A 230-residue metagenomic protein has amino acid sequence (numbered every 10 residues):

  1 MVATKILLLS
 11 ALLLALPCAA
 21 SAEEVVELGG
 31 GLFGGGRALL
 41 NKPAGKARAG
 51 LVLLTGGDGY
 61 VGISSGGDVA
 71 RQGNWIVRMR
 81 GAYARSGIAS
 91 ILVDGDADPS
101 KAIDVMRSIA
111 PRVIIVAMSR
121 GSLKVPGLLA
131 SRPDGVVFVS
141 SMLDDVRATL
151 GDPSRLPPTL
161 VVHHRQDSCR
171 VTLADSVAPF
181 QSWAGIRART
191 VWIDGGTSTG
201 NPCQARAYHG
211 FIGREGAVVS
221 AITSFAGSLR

Functional and structural regions predicted by a protein language model:
K5-P17: Bacterial N-terminal signal peptides
A22-K46: N-terminal cap/lid segment of alpha/beta-hydrolase-fold proteins
A44-A82: Short, surface-exposed "cap/lid" segments of acyl-processing enzymes
N74-M79, L92-A110: Alpha/beta-hydrolase active-site loop
I109-L156: Primarily recognizes the serine-hydrolase "nucleophile elbow" in alpha/beta-hydrolase and SGNH/GDSL folds
V161-H163: Short beta-strand/loop motif that positions the catalytic acidic residue of the alpha/beta-hydrolase fold
R170-S182: Short alpha-helix in the alpha/beta-hydrolase fold that links the catalytic acid
A188-R230: C-terminal catalytic histidine-bearing segment of alpha/beta-hydrolase fold enzymes
